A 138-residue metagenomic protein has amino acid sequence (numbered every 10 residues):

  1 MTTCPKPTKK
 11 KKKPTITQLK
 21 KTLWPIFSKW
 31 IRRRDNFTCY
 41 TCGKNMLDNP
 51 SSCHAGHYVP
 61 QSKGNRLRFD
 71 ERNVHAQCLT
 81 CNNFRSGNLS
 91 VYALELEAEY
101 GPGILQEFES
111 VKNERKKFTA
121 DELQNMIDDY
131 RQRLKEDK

Functional and structural regions predicted by a protein language model:
M1-I26, N45-M46, F108-K138: A boundary/linker detector
T3-K10, W24-W30, H75, N88-E97: Positively charged, helix-rich recognition surfaces that bind polyanionic ligands
P5, Y40, L79: Cys/His/Pro-rich metal-binding microdomains
T17, I31-R32: Solvent-exposed, charged helical/coil patches that constitute nucleic-acid or partner-interaction surfaces
W24, R32-T38, D70-V74: Short metal-coordination and nucleic-acid-contact micro-motifs, chiefly zinc-binding Cys/His arrays
Y40-V74: Histidine-centered nuclease catalytic patch
K44-L47, V74-G101: Short Cys/His-centered divalent metal-binding micro-motifs
Y100-S110: Short, surface-exposed acidic
